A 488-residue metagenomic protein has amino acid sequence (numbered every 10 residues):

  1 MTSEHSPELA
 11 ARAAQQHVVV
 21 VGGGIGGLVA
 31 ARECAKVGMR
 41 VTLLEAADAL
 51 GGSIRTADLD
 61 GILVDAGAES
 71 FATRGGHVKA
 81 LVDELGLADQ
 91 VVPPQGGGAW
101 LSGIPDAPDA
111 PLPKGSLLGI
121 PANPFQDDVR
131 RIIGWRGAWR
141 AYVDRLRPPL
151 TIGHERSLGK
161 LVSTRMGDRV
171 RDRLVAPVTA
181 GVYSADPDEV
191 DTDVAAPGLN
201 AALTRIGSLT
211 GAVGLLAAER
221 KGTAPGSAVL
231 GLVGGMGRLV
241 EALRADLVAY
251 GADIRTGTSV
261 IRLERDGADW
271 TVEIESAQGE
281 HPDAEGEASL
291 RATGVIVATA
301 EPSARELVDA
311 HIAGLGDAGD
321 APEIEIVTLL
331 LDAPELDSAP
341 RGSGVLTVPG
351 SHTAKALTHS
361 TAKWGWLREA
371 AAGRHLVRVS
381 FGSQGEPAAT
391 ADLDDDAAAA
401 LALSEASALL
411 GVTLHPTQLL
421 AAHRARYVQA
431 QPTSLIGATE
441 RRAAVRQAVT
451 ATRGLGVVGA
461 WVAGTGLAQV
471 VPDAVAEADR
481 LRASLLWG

Functional and structural regions predicted by a protein language model:
T2-L9, A13-A14, T256-D392, D396 (+1 more regions): Mid-domain catalytic core of redox enzymes that form a hydrophobic substrate pocket/lid adjacent to a catalytic redox
T2-R12, K114-S116, L357-G488: Conserved flavin/dinucleotide-binding core of flavoenzymes
A13-L43: N-terminal Rossmann-like FAD-binding beta1-loop-alpha1 element of flavoenzymes
G26, A49, P302: Conserved Rossmann-like nucleotide-cofactor binding loop
A35-L59: Glycine-rich FAD pyrophosphate-binding loop
D60-P149: Dinucleotide-binding Rossmann-like beta1-alpha1 core, especially the glycine-rich loop that anchors the ADP
R74, T164-R165, A298-T299: Short, well-ordered coil/turn residues at beta-beta hairpins and beta-strand->alpha-helix junctions within
W139-R262: Active-site/ligand-binding neighborhood in enzyme catalytic cores
